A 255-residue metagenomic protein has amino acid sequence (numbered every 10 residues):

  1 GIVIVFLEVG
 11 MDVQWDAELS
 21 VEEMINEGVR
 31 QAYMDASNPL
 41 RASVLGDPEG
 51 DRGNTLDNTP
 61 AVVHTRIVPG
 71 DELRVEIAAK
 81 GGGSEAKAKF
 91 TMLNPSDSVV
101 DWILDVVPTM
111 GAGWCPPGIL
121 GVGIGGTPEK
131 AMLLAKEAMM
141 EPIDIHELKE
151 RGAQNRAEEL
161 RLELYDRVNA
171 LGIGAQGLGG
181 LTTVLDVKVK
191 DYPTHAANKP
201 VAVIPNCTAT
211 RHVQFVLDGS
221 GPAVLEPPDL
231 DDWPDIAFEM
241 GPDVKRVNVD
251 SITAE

Functional and structural regions predicted by a protein language model:
V3-E255: Non-transmembrane, aqueous-exposed alpha-helical and coiled segments at domain scale
